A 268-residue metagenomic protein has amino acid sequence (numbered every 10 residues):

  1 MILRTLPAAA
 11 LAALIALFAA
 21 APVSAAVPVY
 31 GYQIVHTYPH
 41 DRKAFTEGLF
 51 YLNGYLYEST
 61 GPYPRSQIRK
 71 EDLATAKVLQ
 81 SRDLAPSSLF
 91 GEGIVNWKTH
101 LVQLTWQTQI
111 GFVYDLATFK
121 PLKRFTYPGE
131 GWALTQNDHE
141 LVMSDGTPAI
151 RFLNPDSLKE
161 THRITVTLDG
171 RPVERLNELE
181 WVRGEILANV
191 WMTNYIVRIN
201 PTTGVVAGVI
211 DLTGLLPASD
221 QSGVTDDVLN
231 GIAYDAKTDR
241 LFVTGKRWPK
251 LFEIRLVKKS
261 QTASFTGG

Functional and structural regions predicted by a protein language model:
A26-K43, L73-Q80: A short helix->beta-strand "capping" segment at the edge of beta-propeller domains
V35-Q67, D83-V95, G245-R247: Beta-strand-rich domains and repeat architectures in extracellular enzymes and scaffolds, especially beta-propellers
H36-Y38, L79-S87, R163-P172, G208-V224: Surface-exposed loop and turn segments in beta-propeller and other repeat-based domains that flank or scaffold
R42-N53, P86-W97, Y127-E140, G170-G184 (+1 more regions): Beta-rich, blade/repeat-based domains predominating in secreted/periplasmic proteins but also intracellular
E58-P62, L101-T108, M143-T147, A188-M192 (+1 more regions): Conserved beta-strand positions in repeat-built beta-propeller and related beta-rich domains
D72-A76, D115-F119, P155-L158, N200-G204 (+1 more regions): Short loop/turn segments that connect beta-strands within beta-propeller blades
A76-V113, P121-G131: Blade-loop segments of beta-propeller domains
G111-D169: Hydrophobic, well-structured mid-protein blocks that either form specific transmembrane helices
